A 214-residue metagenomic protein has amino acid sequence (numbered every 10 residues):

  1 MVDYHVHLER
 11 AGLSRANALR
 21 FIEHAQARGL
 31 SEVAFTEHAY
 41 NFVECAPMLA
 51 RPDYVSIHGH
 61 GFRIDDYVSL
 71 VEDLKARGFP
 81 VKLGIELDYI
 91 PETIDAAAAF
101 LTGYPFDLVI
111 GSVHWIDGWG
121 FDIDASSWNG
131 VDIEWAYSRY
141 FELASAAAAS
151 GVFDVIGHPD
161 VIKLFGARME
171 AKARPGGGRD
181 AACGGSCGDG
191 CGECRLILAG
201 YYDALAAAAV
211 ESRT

Functional and structural regions predicted by a protein language model:
M1-P91, F165, A171-G177, C187-L196: An N-terminally biased module of ancient metal coordination in phosphate/nucleic-acid-related enzymes
G12, G103-F106, G111-T214: Domain-core and long-helix interface of multi-subunit machines
H24, L70-L74, F100, L143-A147 (+1 more regions): A generic secondary-structure signal
C45-P47, A96, D122-I123: Short aromatic-enriched loop/helix-cap "lid" or pocket-rim segments at secondary-structure transitions that line
I90-T93, S138: Short gly/ser/thr-rich secondary-structure transition/capping motifs
I94-F100: Catalytic cores of alpha/beta
